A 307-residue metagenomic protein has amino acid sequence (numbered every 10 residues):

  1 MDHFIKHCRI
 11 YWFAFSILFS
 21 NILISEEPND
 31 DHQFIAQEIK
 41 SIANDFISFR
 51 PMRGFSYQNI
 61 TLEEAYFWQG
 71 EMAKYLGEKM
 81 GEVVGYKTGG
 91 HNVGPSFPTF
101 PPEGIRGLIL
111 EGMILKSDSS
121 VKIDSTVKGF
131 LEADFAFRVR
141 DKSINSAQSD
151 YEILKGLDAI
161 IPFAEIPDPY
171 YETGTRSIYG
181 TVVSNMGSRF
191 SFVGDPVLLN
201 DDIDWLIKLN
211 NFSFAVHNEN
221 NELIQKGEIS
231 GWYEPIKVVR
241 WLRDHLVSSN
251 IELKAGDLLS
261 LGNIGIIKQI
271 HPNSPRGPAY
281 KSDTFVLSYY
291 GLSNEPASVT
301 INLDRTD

Functional and structural regions predicted by a protein language model:
D2-W12: Bacterial N-terminal signal peptides that target proteins for export
Y11-S20: Bacterial N-terminal signal peptides
N29-E234, V239, H271-P272, P296-T306: Catalytic-core "active-site belt" of small-molecule-metabolizing enzymes, emphasizing His/Asp/Glu-rich regions
I236-D244, D257-L259: Short, structured beta-strand/loop micro-motifs enriched in basic residues and often containing a Trp
L253-I270: Conserved metal-binding segment of the jelly-roll/cupin
R276-D307: Conserved glycine-rich phosphate/nucleotide-binding loop and adjacent Mg2+-coordinating catalytic segment
